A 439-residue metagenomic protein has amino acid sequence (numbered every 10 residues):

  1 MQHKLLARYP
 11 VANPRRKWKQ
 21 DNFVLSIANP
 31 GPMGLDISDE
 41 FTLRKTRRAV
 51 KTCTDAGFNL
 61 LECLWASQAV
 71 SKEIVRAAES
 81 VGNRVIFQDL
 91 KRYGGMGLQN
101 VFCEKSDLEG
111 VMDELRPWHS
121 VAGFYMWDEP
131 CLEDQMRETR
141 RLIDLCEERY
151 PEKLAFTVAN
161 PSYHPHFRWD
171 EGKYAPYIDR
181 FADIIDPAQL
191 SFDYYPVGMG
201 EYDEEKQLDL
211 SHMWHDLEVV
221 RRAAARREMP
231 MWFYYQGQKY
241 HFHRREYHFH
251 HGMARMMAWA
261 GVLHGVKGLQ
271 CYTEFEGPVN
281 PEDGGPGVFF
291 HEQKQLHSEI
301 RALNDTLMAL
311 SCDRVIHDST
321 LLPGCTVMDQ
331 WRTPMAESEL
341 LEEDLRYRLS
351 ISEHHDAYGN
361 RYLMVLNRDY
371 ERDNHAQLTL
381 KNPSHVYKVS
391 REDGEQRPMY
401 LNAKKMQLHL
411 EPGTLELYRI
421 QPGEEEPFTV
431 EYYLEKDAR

Functional and structural regions predicted by a protein language model:
M1-S384, V389-A438: Glycan-processing catalytic domains of CAZymes
